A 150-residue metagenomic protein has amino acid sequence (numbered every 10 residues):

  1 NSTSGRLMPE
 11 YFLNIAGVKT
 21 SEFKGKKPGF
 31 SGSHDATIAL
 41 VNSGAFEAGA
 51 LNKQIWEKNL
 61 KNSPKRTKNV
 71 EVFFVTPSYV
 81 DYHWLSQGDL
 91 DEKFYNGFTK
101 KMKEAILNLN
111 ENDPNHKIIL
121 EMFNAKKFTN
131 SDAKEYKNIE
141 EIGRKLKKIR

Functional and structural regions predicted by a protein language model:
N1, G5, G29-S33, A48 (+4 more regions): Extracytoplasmic/periplasmic, Sec-exported soluble proteins
N1-A39, F46, Q54: Bilobed "Venus flytrap"/periplasmic-binding protein-like clamshell domains and structurally analogous long
F23-K27, L60-S78: Short beta-strand->loop
N42-L51, K65: Alpha-to-beta junction loops
K53-Q54, G88: Short secondary-structure boundary segments
Y79-H83: Short, solvent-exposed beta-strand edge segments and adjacent coil->beta transition regions
L85-S86, L90-R150: An extracytoplasmic/periplasmic, membrane-proximal ligand-sensing/linker region
